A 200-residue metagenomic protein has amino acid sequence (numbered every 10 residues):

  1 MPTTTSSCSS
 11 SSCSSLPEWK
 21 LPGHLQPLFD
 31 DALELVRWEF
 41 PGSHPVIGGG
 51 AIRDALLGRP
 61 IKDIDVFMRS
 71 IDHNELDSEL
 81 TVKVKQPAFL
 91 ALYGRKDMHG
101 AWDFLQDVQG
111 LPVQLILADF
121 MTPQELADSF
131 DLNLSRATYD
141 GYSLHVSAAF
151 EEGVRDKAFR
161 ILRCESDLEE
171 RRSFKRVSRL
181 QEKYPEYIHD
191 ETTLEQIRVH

Functional and structural regions predicted by a protein language model:
M1-H200: Catalytic cores of the polymerase beta-like nucleotidyltransferase superfamily and closely associated nucleotide
